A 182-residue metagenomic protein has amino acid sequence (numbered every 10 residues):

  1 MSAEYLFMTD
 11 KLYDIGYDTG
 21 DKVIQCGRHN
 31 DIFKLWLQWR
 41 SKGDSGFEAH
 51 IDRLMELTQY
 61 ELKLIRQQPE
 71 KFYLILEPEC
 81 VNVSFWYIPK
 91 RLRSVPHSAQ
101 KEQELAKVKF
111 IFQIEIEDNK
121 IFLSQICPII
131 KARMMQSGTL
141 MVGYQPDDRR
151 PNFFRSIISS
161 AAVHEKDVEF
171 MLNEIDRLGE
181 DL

Functional and structural regions predicted by a protein language model:
M1-Q67: Active-site C-terminal subdomain of aminotransferase-like
L37-Q38, S84-Y87, F154-S159: Short, hydrophobic beta-strand segments
S41-S45, R91, S160-H164: A generic structural motif
I65-I75: Surface-exposed helix-capping loop/turn segments at secondary-structure junctions
Y73-P78, V142-D147: Short beta-strand
L74-M134: Conserved PLP-binding catalytic core of the aspartate aminotransferase-like
M134-M141, D176-L182: A common structural junction motif
D148-L182: PLP-dependent enzyme catalytic core of the Aspartate aminotransferase-like
